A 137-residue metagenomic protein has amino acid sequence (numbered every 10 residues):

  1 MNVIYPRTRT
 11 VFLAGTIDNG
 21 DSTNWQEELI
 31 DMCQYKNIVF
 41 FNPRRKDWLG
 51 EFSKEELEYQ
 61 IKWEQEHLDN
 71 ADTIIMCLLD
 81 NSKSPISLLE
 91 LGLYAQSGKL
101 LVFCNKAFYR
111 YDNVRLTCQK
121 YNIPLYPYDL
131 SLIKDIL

Functional and structural regions predicted by a protein language model:
M1-L137: Conserved catalytic or regulatory cores that recognize and/or transform ribose-phosphate-containing ligands
